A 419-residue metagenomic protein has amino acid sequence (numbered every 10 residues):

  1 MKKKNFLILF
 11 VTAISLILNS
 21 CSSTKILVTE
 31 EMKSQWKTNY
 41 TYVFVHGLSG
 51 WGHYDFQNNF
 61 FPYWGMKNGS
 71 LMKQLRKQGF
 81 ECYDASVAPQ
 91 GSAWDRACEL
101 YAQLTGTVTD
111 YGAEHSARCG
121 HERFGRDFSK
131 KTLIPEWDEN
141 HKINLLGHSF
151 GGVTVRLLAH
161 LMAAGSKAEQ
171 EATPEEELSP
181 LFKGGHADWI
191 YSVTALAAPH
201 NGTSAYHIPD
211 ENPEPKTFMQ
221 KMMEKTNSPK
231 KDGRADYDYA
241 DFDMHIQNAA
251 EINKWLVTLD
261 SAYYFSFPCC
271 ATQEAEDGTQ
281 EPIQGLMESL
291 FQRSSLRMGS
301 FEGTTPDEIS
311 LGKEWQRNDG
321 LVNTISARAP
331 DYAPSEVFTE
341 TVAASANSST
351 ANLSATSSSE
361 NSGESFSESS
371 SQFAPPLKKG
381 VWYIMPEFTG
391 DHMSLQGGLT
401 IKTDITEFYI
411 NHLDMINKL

Functional and structural regions predicted by a protein language model:
M1-N5: Positively charged n-region of N-terminal signal peptides that target proteins for export
L9-N19: Bacterial N-terminal signal peptides
L16, V43, A262-F265: A broad, low-specificity signal marking well-ordered, structured residues that form hydrophobic/aromatic
C21-L146, F150-A195, G202-E211, Y383-L419: N-terminal non-catalytic accessory region
H160-L419: Helical cap/lid subdomain of alpha/beta-hydrolase-fold lipid enzymes that gates access to the catalytic pocket
